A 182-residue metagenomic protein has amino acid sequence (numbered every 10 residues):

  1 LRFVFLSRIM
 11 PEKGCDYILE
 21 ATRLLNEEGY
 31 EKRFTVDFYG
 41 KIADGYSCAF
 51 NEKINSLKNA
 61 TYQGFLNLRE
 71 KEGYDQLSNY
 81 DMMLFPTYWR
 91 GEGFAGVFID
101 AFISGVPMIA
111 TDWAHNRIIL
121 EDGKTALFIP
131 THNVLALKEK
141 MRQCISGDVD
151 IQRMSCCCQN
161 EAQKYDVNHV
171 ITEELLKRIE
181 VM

Functional and structural regions predicted by a protein language model:
L1, M10-L24, L135: A conserved mid-protein helix/loop that constitutes part of the nucleotide-sugar donor-binding site
F3, I18-A21, V36, L137 (+1 more regions): A structural motif in glycosyltransferase catalytic domains
C48-R69: Nucleotide-activated donor-binding/catalytic signature segment of Leloir-type glycosyltransferases, i.e., the conserved
L68-Y80, I103, E121: Short acidic alpha-helix that forms the nucleotide-activated donor recognition element in Leloir-type transferases
Y74, G96-I103, A114-I118: Short alpha-helical segment that forms part of, or immediately flanks, the ligand-binding pocket in carbohydrate-active
L84, I103, P107-A110: Short hydrophobic beta-strand element within catalytic cores of glycosyltransferases and related nucleotide-activated
D122-G123, L127-V134, Q143-D148: Conserved acidic donor-binding segment of nucleotide-sugar-dependent glycosyltransferases
V149-I179: A charged, aromatic-enriched C-terminal amphipathic alpha-helix characteristic of glycosyltransferases across folds
